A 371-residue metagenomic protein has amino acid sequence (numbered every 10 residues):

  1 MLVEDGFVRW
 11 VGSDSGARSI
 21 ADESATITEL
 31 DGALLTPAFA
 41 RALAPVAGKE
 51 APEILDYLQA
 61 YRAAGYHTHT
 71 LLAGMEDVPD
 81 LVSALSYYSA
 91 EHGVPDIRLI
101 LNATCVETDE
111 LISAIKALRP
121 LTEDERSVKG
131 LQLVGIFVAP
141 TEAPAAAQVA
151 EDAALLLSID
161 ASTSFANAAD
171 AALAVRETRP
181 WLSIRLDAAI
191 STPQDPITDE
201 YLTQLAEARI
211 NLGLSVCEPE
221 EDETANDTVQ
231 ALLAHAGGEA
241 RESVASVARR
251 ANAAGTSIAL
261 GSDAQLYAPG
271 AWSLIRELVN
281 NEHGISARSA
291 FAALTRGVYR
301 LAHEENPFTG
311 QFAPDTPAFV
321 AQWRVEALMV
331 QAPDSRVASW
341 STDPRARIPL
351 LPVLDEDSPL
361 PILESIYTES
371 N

Functional and structural regions predicted by a protein language model:
M1-D5, R9-I20, A47-H69, A73-G74 (+2 more regions): Active-site microenvironment of metallo-dependent hydrolases
V11, L72, I100-N102, A139 (+5 more regions): Generic beta-strand/beta-sheet core signal
G16-T36: Active-site metal-binding motif and surrounding structural segment of the metallo-beta-lactamase
A33-E53: Di-metal (Zn2+ and/or Mg2+/Mn2+) metal-binding site signature of metallo-dependent hydrolases with the MBL/beta-CASP
M75-W181, E200-N211: Metal-coordinating catalytic core of metallo-dependent amide/deamination hydrolases
V82, S164-L173, Q194-T203, E220-L232 (+1 more regions): Histidine/acidic-residue-rich catalytic or RNA/ligand-binding cores of hydrolases and nuclease-related proteins
I97, L101, V128-P140, S183-Y201 (+2 more regions): Phosphate/diphosphate-binding loops
L156-N167, G213-C217, A251-I275, V298 (+1 more regions): Short acidic/histidine-rich active-site segments
